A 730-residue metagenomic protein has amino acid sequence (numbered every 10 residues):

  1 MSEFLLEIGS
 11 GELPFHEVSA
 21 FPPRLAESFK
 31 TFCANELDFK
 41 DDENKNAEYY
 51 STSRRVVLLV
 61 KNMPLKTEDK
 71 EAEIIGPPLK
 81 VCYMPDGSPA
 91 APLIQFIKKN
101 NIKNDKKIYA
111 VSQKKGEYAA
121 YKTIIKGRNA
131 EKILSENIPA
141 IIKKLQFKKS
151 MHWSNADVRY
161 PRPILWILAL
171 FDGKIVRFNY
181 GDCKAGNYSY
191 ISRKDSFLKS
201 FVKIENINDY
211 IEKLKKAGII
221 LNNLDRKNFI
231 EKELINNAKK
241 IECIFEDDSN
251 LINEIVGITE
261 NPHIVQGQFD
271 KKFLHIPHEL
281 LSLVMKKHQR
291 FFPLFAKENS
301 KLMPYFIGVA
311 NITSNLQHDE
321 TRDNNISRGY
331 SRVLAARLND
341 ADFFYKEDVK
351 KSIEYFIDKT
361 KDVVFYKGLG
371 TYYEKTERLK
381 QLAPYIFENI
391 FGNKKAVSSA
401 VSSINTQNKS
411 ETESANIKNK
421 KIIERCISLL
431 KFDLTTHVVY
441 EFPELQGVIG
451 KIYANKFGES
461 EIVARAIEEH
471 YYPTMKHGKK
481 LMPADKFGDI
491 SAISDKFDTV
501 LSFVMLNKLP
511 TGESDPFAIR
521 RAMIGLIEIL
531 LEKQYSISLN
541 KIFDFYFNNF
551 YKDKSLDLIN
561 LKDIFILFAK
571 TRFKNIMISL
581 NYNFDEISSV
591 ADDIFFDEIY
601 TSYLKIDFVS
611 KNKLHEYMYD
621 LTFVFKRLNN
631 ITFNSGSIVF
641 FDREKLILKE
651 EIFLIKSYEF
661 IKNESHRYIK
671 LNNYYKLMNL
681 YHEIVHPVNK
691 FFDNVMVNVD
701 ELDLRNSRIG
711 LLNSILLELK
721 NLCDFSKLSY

Functional and structural regions predicted by a protein language model:
M1-V397, N405-Y730: Amphipathic alpha-helical "coupling" segments that flank catalytic cores
